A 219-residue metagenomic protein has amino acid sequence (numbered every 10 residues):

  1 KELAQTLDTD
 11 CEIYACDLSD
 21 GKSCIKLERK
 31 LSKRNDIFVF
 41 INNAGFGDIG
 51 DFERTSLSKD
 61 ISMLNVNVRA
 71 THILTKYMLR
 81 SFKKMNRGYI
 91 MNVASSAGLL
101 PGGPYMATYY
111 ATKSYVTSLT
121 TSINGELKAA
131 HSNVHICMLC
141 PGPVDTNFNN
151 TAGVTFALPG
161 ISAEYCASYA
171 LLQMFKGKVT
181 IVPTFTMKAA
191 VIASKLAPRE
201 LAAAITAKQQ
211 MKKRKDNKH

Functional and structural regions predicted by a protein language model:
A15-K26, L57: The beta1-alpha1 cofactor-binding region of Rossmann-like NAD(H)/NADP(H)-dependent oxidoreductases
N43-D48: Conserved NAD(P)H cofactor-binding loop of Rossmann-fold oxidoreductase domains
D51-F52, K59-L64: Substrate-binding pocket helix/loop in short-chain dehydrogenase/reductase
T75, T112: Active-site helix of classical SDR
S95: Residue(s) in the substrate-gating loop at a strand-loop-helix junction that position the organic substrate next
P101-Y110: Active-site loop-to-helix junction immediately N-terminal to the catalytic Tyr of the SDR YXXXK motif in Rossmann-fold
M138, T155-V191, K195: C-terminal helical subdomain
